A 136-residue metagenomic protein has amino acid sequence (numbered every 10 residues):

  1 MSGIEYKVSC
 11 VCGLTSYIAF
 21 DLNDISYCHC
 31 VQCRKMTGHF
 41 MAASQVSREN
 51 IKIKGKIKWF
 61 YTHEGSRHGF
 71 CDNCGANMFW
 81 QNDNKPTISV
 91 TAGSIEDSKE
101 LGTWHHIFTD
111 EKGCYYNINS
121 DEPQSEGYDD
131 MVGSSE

Functional and structural regions predicted by a protein language model:
M1-S9, L14-E136: A short Gly-Trp-Pro
